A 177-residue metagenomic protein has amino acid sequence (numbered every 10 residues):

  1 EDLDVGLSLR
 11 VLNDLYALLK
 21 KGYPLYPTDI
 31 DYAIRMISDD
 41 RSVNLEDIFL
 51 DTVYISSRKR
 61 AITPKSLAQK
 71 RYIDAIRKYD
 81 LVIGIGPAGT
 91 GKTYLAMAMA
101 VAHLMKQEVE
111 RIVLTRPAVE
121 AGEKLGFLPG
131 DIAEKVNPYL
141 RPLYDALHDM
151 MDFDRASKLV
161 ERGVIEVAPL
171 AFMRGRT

Functional and structural regions predicted by a protein language model:
E1-F49: Interdomain "pre-motor" coupling segment immediately N-terminal to P-loop NTPase/helicase cores
F49-A61: Conserved adenine-nucleotide phosphate-binding loops and their immediately adjacent elements
I62-K78: Pre-Walker A adenine-sensing motif
L81: Walker A (P-loop) ATP-phosphate-binding motif of ABC ATPase nucleotide-binding domains
G84-G86: Hydrophobic anchor at the beta1->P-loop junction of P-loop NTPases
G91: Conserved glycine(s) of the Walker
Y94-R162: Conserved P-loop
I165-T177: Conserved RecA-like ASCE ATPase "motif II neighborhood" in helicase/translocase motors
